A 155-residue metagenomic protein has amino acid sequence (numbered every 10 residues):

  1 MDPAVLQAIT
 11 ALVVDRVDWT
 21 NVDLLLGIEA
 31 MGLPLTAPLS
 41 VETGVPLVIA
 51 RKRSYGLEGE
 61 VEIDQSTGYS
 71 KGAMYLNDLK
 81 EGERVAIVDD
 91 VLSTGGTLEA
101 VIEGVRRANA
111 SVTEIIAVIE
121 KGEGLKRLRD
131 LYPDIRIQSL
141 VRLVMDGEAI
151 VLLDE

Functional and structural regions predicted by a protein language model:
M1-V88, L92-E155: PRPP-associated nucleotide enzymes
